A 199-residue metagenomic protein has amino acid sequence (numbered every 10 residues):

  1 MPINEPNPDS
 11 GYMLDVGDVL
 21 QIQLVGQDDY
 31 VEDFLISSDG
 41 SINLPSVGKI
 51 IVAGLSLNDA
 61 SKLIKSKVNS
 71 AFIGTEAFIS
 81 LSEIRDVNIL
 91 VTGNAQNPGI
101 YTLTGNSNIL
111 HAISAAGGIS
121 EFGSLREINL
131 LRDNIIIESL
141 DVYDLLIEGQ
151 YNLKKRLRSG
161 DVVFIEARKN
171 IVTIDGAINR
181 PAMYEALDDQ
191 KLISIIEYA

Functional and structural regions predicted by a protein language model:
M1-A199: Ser/Thr/Pro/Gly-biased, low-complexity, turn-/loop-rich segments that often occur immediately after N-terminal
